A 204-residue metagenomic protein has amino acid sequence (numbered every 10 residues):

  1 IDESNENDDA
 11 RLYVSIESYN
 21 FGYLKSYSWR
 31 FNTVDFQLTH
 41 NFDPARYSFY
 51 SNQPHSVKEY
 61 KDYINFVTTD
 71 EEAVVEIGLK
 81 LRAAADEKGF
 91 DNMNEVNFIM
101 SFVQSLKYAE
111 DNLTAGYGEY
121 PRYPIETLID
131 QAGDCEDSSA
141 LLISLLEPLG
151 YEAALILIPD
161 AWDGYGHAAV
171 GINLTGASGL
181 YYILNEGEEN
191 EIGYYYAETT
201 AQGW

Functional and structural regions predicted by a protein language model:
I1-E76: Linear, non-domain "peripheral" regions
L12, S18, G22, S26 (+7 more regions): Intrinsically disordered, low-complexity N-terminal regions enriched in serine/proline/glycine with scattered basic
K58-D130: Secondary-structure boundary elements
D91-N92, D134, S138: Intrinsic-disorder/low-complexity, polar/charged segments
Q131-A132, L141: Aspartyl protease active-site motif detector
D137-W204: Hydrophobic/aromatic-rich core segments of domains that either
